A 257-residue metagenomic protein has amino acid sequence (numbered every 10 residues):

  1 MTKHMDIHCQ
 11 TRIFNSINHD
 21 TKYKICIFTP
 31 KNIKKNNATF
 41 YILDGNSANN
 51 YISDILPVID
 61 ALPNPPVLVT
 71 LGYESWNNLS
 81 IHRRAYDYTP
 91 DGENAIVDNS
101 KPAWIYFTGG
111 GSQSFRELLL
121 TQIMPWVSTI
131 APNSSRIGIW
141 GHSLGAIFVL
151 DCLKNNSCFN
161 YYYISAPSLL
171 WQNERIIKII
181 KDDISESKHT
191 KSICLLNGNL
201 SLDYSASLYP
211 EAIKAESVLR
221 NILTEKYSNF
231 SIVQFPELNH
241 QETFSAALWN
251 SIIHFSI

Functional and structural regions predicted by a protein language model:
M1-A38, P66-V67: A domain-start/cap signature at the N-terminus of enzymes
N36-L118, Q122-T129: Serine-hydrolase catalytic machinery in alpha/beta-hydrolase-like enzymes
Y73, Y163-W171, L200-S201: Active-site nucleophile loop of the alpha/beta-hydrolase fold
A131-H142: Alpha/beta-hydrolase fold nucleophile elbow
G138, Y161-Y163: Residue in the alpha/beta-hydrolase core beta-strand immediately N-terminal to the catalytic nucleophile
G141-G145, V149: Gly/Ala-rich beta-loop-alpha elbow adjacent to hydrolase catalytic centers
D151-N160: Conserved hydrolase catalytic core segment
C194-Y204, I213-I257: C-terminal catalytic histidine-bearing segment of alpha/beta-hydrolase fold enzymes
